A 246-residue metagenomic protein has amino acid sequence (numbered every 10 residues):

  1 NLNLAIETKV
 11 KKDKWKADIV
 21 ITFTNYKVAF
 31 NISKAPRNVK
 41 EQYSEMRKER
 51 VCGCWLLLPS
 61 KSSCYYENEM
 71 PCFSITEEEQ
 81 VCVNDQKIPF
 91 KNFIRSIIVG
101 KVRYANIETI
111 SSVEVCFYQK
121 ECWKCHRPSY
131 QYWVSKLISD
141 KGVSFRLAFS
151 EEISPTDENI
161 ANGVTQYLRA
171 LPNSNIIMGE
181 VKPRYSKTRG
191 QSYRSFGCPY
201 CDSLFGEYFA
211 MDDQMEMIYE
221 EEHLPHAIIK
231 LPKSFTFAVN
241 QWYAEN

Functional and structural regions predicted by a protein language model:
N1-I32: Active-site metal-binding core of divalent-cation-utilizing nuclease and nuclease-like domains
N3, R50, D202-L204: Glycine-centered loop/turn motif at secondary-structure junctions
E7, W55-L56, Y208: Residue-level detector of family-conserved "landmark" positions at structurally sensitive sites
V20-Y26, K40-K48, K101, S112: Conserved, well-structured beta-alpha core segment at the onset of a catalytic domain
S33-N68: Basic, amphipathic alpha-helical patches used to engage nucleic acids or provide basic targeting signals, exemplified
K61-N246: Non-catalytic C-terminal interaction segments of nucleic acid-processing enzymes
